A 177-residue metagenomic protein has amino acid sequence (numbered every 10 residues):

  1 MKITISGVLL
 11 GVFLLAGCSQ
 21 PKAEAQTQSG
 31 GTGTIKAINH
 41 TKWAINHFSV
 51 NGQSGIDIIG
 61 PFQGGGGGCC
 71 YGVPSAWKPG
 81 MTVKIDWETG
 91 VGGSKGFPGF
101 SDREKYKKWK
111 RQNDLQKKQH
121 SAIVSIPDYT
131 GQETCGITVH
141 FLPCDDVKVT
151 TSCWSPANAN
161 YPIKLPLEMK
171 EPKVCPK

Functional and structural regions predicted by a protein language model:
M1-V8: Bacterial N-terminal signal peptides that target proteins for export
L14-G17: C-terminal motif of bacterial Sec signal peptides marking the signal peptidase cleavage site
S19-P21: Bacterial signal peptide processing site
G31-I35: Short structural boundary motif marking the start of a folded domain
I38-N39: Asparagine-centered strand-capping/turn motif at beta-strand->loop junctions
F48-G93: Tryptophan-paired
T89-K177: Beta-strand-rich cores of mature extracytoplasmic or soluble domains
